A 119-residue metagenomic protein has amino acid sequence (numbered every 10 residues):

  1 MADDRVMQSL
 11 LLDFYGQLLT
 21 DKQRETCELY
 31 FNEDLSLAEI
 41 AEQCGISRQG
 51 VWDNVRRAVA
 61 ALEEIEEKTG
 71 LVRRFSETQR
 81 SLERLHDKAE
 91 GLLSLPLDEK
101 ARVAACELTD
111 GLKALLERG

Functional and structural regions predicted by a protein language model:
L10-L19: Short amphipathic alpha-helical boundary/capping segments
D21-N32: Short amphipathic alpha helix immediately N-terminal
Y30, V55, L62, E66: DNA major-groove recognition helix of helix-turn-helix
L37: Helix-turn-helix DNA-binding elements, focusing on the entry/boundary residues of the two helices that contact DNA
I40-A41, V51: Hydrophobic positions on the alpha-helical face of helix-turn-helix-like DNA-binding modules
S47-R48: Helix-turn-helix DNA-binding motif, specifically the short coil turn and the N-cap/start of the second
K68-S94: Intrinsically disordered, low-complexity basic tails/linkers immediately adjacent to helix-turn-helix/homeobox/MYB/SANT
